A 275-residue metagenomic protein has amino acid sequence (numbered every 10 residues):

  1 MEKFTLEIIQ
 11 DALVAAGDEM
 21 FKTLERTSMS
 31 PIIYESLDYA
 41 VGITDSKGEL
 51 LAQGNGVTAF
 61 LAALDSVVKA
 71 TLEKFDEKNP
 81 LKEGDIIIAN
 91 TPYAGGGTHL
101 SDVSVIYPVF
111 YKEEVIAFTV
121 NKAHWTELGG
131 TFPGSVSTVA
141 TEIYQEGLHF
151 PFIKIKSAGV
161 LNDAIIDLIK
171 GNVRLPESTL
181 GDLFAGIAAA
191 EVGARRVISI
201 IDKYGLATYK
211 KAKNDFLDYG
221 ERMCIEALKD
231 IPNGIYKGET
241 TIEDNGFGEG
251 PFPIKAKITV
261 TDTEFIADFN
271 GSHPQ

Functional and structural regions predicted by a protein language model:
M1-I9, H149-C224: N-terminal leader/propeptide and maturation segments of large enzyme subunits in energy/redox metabolism and hydrolases
A12-S36, L72, D76-E77, T91-G97: Short, basic/aromatic recognition patches
E35-D38, S101-S104: Short, small/polar residue-rich loop motifs at catalytic or cofactor-binding pockets
E49-Q53, D65-T91: Regulatory sensory and allosteric helical modules in signal-transduction proteins and certain transcription factors
T58-T71, T126-S135: A short, polar/charged loop-to-alpha-helix boundary motif
D102-K112, V120, I258-T259: A short, hydrophobic, proline-anchored segment that marks a local hinge/packing element in signaling and regulatory
V115-N172: Gly/Pro-rich active-site capping loops and adjacent beta-alpha segments that organize cofactor/substrate pockets
R195-P274: Accessory "access/gating" subregions that flank catalytic or transport cores
